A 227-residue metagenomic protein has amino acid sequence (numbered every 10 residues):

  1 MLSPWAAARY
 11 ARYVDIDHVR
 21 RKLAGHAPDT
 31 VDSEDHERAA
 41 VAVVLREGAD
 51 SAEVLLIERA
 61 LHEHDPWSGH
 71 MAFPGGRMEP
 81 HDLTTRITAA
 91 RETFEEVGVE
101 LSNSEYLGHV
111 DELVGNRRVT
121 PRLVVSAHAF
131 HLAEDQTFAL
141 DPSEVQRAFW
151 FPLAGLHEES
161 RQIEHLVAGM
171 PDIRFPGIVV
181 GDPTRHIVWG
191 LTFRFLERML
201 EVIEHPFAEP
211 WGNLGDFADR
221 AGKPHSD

Functional and structural regions predicted by a protein language model:
M1-F73, R77-Q136, A154, V167 (+1 more regions): N-terminal leader/linker segments that precede catalytic domains of diphosphate-processing enzymes
F138-H157: Acidic, glycine-rich loop-and-strand cores that form catalytic or ligand-binding grooves in diverse globular domains
P142, S160, L200: Short, flexible helix/strand-to-coil boundary loops that buttress conserved ligand/catalytic motifs in alpha/beta
R161-M170: Acidic, negatively charged sequence signal that fires either on conserved catalytic/metal-binding carboxylates
